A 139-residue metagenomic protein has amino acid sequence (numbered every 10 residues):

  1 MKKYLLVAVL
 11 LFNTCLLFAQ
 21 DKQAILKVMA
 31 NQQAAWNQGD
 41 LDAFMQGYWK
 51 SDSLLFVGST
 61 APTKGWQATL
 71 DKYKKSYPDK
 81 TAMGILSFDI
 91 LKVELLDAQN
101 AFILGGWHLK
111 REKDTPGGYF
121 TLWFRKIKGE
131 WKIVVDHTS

Functional and structural regions predicted by a protein language model:
M1-Y4: Positively charged n-region of N-terminal signal peptides that target proteins for export
L6-G47: Short, low-complexity N-terminal intrinsically disordered segments enriched in polar/charged residues
Q32, F44-M45, S53-L54, T69 (+2 more regions): Hydrophobic pocket/interface hotspot
K50, L96-D97, I127: Structural motif
S53-K64, P78-T81: A short gly/proline-enriched turn/hairpin at secondary-structure junctions
T60, K92, G105-W107, L122 (+1 more regions): A mature extracytoplasmic/lumenal domain signature
A68-E112: Surface-exposed, charged secondary-structure patches
G117-S139: Short beta-strand edge/turn micro-motifs at domain boundaries
